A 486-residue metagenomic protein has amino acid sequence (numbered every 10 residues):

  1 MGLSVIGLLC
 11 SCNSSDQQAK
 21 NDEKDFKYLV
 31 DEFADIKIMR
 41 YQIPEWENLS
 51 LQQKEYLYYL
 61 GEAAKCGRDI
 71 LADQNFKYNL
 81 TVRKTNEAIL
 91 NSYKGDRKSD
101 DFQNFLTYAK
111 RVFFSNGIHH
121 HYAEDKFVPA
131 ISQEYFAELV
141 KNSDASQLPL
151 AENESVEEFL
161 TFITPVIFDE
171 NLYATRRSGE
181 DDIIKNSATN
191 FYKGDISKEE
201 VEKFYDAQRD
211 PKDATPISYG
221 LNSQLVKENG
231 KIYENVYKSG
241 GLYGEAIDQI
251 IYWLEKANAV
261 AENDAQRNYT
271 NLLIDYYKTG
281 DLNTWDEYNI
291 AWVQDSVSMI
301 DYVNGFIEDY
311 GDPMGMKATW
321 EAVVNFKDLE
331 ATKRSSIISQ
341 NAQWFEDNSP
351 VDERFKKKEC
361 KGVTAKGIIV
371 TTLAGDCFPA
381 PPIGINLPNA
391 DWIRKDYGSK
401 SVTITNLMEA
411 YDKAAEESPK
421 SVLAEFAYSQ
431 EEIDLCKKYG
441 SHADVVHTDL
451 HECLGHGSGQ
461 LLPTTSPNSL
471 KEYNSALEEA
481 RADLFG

Functional and structural regions predicted by a protein language model:
M1-S4: Sec-dependent N-terminal signal peptides
G7-N13: C-terminal motif of bacterial Sec signal peptides marking the signal peptidase cleavage site
N21-T85: N-terminal-proximal low-complexity accessory segments that begin disordered and transition into the first
S50, N263, S475-G486: An active-site-proximal "capping" alpha-helix that borders the catalytic cofactor pocket
L71-A72, K77-K110: Post-signal peptide N-terminal segment of secreted/secretory-pathway proteins
L106-I433, G440: Contiguous, non-catalytic segments that form substrate-binding/exosite surfaces or channel walls
S441-L454: Short alpha-helix carrying the canonical HExxH Zn2+-binding catalytic motif
G459-A480: Post-HEXXH active-site segment of zinc metalloproteases
